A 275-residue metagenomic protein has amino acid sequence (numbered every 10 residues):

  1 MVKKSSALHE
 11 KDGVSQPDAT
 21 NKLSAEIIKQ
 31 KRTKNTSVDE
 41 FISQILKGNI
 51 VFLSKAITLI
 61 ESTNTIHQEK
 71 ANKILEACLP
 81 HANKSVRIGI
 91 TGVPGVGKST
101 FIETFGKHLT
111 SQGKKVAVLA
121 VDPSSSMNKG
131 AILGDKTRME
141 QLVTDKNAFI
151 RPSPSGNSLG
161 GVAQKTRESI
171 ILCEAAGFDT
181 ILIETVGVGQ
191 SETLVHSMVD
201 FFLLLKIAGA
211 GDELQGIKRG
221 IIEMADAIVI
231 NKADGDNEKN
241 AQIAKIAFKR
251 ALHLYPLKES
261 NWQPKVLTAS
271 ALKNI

Functional and structural regions predicted by a protein language model:
M1-L46: Long, basic/Gly/Ser/Thr-rich N-terminal segments that mediate initial subcellular attachment or targeting
V2, K34-D39, S43-V51, I60 (+1 more regions): C-terminal lobe/tail of nucleotide-utilizing enzymes
S37-G48, L53-I88, V93-V96, T100-S191 (+1 more regions): Nucleotide-state-sensitive switch-loop elements of NTP-binding domains
I132, S169, L194, M198 (+3 more regions): Alpha-helical scaffold elements adjacent to nucleotide-binding pockets in ATP/GTP-utilizing enzyme cores
T137-R138, T193, L214-R219, L254-K258: Short beta-strand/turn micro-motifs at beta-sheet edges
P152-S153, L204-I207, V229-K232, T268-S270: Conserved beta-strand segments of the P-loop GTPase G domain that flank and frequently precede/overlap
V195, A210-K239: Flexible active-site lid/hinge loop adjacent to a nucleotide/diphosphate and Mg2+-phosphate binding pocket
A227, A233-I275: Canonical P-loop GTPase G-domain recognition
